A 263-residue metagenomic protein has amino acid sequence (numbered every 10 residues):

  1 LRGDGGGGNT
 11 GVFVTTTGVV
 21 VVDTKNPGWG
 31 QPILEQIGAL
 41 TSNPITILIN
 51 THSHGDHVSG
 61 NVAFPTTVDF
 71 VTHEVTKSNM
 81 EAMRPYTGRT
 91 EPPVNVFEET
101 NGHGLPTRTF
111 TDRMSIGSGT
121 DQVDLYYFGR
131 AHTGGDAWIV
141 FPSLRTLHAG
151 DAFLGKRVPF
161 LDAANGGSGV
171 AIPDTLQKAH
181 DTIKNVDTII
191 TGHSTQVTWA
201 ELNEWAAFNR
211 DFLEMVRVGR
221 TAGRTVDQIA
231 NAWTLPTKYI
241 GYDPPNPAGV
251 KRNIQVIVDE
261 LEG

Functional and structural regions predicted by a protein language model:
L1-Q36, A137-F141, R145-D151: Conserved beta-strand hairpin/beta-sheet module of binuclear metal-dependent hydrolase folds, prominently
F13, D23, I37, H52 (+9 more regions): Divalent metal-coordination and catalytic microenvironments
V22-T24, T46-H54, V71-V75, F128 (+3 more regions): Active-site neighborhood of phospho(di)ester-bond hydrolases with catalytic His/Asp-centered motifs
W29, S53-S59, K77-E81, T133-D136 (+2 more regions): Active-site environment of divalent metal-dependent phosphoester hydrolases
E35-S115, G134: Active-site HxH/HxHxD metal-binding segment of metal-dependent hydrolases
T109-P142: Core dinuclear metal-dependent hydrolase active-site scaffold
A163-T191, D211: An active-site-proximal "capping" alpha-helix that borders the catalytic cofactor pocket
D181-V186, T195-G263: Accessory terminal helices/loops
